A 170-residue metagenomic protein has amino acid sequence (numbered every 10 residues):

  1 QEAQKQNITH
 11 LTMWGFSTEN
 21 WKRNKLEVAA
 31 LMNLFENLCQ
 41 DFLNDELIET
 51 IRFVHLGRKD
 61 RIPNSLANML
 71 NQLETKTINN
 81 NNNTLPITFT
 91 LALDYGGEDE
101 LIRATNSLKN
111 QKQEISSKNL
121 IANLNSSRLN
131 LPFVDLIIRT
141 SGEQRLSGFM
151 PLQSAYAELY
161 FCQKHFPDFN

Functional and structural regions predicted by a protein language model:
Q1-N170: Flexible, compositionally biased loop and terminal segments
